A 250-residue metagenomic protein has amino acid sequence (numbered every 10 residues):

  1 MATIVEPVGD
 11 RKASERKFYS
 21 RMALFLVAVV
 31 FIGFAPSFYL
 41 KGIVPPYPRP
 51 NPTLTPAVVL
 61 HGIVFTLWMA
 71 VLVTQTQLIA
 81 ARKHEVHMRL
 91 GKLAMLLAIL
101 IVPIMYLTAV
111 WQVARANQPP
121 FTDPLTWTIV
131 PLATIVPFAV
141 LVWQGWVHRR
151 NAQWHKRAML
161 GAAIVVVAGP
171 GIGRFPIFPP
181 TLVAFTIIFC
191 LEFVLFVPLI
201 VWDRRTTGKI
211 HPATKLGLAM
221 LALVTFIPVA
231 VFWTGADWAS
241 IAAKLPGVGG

Functional and structural regions predicted by a protein language model:
D10-F25: N-terminal membrane topogenic signal
L26-I43, P228-F232: Alpha-helical transmembrane segments of multi-pass membrane proteins
R49-I63, P120-L132, G247-G250: Short aromatic-rich membrane-water interface segments that cap or initiate transmembrane helices in multi-pass membrane
V64-T76: Central hydrophobic cores of alpha-helical transmembrane segments in multi-pass inner-membrane proteins across all
R149-R150, R174-V183: Membrane-interface helix caps and helix-loop-helix hairpins in membrane proteins
D203-V224: Interfacial loop-to-transmembrane junctions
V229-G250: Juxtamembrane boundary at the C-terminal end of a transmembrane helix
